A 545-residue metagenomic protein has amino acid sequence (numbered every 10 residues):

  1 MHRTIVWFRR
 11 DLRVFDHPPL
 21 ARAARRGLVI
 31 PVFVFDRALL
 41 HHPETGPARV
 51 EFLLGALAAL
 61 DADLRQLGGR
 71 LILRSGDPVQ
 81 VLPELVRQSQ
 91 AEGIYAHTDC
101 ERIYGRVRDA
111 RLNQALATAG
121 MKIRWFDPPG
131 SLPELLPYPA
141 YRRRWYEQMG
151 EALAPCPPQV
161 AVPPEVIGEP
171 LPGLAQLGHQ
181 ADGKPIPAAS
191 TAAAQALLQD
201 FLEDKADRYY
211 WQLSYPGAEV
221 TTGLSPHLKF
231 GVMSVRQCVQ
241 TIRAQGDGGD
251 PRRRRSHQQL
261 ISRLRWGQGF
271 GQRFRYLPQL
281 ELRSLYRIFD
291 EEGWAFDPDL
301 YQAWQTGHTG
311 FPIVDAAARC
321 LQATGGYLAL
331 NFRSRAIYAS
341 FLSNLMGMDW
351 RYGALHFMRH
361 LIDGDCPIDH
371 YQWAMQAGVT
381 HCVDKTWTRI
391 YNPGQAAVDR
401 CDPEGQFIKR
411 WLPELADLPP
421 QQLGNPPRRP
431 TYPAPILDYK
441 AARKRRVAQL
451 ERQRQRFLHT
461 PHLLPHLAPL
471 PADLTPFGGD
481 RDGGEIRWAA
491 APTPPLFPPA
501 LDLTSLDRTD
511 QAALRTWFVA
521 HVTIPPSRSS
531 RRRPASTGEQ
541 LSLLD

Functional and structural regions predicted by a protein language model:
M1-G68, E451, P471, G478 (+1 more regions): N-terminal beta-strand-loop-alpha-helix module at the start of alpha/beta ligand-binding or catalytic domains
A23, I94, P139, G231 (+1 more regions): Residue-level signal for inorganic ion chemistry
V29, L71, K122-I123: Hydrophobic beta-strand scaffold residues
L39-G93, I103-V107, E134: N-terminal Rossmann-like or analogous alpha/beta NTP/dinucleotide-binding catalytic cores that position adenine
L73-V79, P83, D99-I103, P226 (+2 more regions): Conserved short loop/turn motifs at secondary-structure junctions
P78-A192, A374, R528-R532: Beta-rich, aromatic/charged-enriched effector core domains that present basic-aromatic interfaces for binding
C156-R254: A charged, amphipathic alpha-helical module
W211-D545: C-terminal catalytic domain of photolyase/cryptochrome flavoproteins, centering on the FAD-binding pocket
